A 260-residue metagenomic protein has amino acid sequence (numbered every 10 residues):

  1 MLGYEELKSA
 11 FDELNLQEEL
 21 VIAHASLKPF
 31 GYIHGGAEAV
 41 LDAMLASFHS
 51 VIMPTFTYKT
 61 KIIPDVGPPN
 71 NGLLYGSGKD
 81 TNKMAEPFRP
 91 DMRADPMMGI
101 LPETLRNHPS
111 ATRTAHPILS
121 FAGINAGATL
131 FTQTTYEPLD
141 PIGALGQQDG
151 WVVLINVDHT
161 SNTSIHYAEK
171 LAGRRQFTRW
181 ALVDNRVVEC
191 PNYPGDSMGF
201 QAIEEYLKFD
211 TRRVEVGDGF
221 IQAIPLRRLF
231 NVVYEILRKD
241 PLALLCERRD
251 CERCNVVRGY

Functional and structural regions predicted by a protein language model:
M1-Y260: N-terminal and secondary-structure boundary signal
